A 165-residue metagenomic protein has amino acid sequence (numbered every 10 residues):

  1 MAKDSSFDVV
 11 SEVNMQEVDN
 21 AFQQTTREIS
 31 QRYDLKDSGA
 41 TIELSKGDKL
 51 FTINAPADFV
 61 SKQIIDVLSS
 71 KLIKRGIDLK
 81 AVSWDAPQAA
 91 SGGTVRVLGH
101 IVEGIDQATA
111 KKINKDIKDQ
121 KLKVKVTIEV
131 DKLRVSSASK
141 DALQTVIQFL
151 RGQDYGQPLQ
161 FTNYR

Functional and structural regions predicted by a protein language model:
M1-D37: N-terminal, positively charged regions that mediate nucleic acid binding
A2-K3, F7, R96-R165: Positively charged, low-complexity, intrinsically disordered RNA-binding extensions
S5-S11, D48-A55, G92-I101: Short, hydrophobic beta-strand segments
E17-V18, F59-I64, I105-T109, A142-L143: Short, conserved charged micro-motifs
D19-D34, L68-S69, D106-K118: Short amphipathic alpha-helix segments
K36-G47: Short edge beta-strands and adjacent turn/loop segments
S45-D58, E129-S139: Short glycine/threonine-rich beta-strand-turn micro-motifs
V60-L98: Helix-adjacent hinge/juxtasegments
